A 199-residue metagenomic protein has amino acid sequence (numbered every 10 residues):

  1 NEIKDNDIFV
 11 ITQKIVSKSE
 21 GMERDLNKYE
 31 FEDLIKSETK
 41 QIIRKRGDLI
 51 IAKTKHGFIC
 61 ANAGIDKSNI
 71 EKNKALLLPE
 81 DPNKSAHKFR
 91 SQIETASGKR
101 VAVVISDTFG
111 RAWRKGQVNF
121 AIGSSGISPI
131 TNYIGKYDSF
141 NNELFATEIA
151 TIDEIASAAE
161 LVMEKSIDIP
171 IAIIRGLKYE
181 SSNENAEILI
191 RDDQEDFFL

Functional and structural regions predicted by a protein language model:
N1, E80-K99: Phosphate-interacting basic helix/loop segments used at nucleotide- and nucleic-acid interfaces
N1-N27: N-terminal, positively charged regions that mediate nucleic acid binding
I3-D5, V16, E94-R100, N132: Disulfide-rich extracellular domains of secreted proteins
Q13, E23-N73, L77, V101 (+1 more regions): A structural signal for small-residue-enriched, beta-sheet-centric alpha/beta enzyme cores and oligomeric scaffold folds
K18, A96, G110-A112: Short beta-strands and strand-coil junctions in structured, solvent-facing domains, enriched
